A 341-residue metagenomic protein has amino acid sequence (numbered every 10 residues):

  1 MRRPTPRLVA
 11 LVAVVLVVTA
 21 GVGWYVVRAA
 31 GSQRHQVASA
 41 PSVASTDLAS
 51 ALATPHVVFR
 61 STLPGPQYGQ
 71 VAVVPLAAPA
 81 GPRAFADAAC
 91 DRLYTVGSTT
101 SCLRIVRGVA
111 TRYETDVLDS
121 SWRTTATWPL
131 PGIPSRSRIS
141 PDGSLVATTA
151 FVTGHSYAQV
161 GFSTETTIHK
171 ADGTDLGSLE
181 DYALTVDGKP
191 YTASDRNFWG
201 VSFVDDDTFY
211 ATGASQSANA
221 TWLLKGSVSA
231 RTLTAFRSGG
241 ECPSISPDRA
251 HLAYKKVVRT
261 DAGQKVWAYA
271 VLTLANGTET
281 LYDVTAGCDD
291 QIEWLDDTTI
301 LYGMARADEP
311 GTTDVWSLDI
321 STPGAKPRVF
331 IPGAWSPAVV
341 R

Functional and structural regions predicted by a protein language model:
R2-R341: Sequence signature of WD/YWTD-type beta-propeller architectures
